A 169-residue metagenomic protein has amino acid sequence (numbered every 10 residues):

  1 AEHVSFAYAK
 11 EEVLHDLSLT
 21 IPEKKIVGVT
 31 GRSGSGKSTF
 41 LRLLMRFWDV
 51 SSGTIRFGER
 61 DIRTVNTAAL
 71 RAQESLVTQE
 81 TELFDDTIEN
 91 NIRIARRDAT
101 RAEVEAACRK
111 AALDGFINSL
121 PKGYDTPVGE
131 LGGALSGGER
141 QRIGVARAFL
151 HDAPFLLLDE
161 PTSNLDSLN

Functional and structural regions predicted by a protein language model:
A1-N169: ABC-type nucleotide-binding domain
